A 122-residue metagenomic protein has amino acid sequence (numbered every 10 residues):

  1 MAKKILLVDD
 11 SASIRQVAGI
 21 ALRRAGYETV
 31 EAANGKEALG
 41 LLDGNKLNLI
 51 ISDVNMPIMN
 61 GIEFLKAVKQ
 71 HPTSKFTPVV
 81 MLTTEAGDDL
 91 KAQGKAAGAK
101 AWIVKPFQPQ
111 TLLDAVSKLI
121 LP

Functional and structural regions predicted by a protein language model:
G26-A33, L41: Short hydrophobic/Thr-rich beta-strand motif most characteristic of the beta2 strand and flanking loop of CheY-like
A33-E37, N60-K66, A86: Acidic catalytic/metal-coordinating carboxylates
G40, I62-K75: Short amphipathic alpha-helix used as the core "switch/output" element in two-component signaling
N45-I51: Active-site beta3 strand of CheY-like receiver
D53, T83: Active-site residues of response regulator receiver
M56: Receiver (REC) domain active-site loop signature in two-component systems and cognate sites in sensor histidine kinases
E63, A86-I103, D114: Alpha4 helix (beta4-alpha4-beta5 surface) of REC/receiver domains from two-component response regulators
F107-V116: C-terminal output helix
